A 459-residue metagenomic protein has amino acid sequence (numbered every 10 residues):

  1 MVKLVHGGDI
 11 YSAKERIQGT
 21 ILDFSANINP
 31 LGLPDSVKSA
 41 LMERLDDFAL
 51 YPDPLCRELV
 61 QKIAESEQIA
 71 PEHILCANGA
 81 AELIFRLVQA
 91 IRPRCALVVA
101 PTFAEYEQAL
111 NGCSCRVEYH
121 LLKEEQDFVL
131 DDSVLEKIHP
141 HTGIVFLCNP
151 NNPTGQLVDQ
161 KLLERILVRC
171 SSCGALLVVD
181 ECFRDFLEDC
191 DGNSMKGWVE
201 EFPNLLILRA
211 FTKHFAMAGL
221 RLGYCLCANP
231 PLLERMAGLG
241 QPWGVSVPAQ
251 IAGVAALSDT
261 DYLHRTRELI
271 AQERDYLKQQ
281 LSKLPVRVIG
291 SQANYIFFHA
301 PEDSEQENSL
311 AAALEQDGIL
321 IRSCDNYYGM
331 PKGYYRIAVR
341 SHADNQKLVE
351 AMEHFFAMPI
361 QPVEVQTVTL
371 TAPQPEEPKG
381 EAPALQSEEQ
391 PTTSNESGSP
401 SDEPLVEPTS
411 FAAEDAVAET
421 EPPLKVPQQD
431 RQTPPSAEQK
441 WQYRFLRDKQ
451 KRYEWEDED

Functional and structural regions predicted by a protein language model:
M1-L50: N-terminal "arm"/small-domain region of PLP-dependent enzymes with the aminotransferase-like
L33-P34, N204-S282, V286-I289: PLP-dependent aminotransferase class I/II
P52, A64-R86: Short loop-beta-helix segment that forms the pyridoxal 5′-phosphate
A90-L147: PLP-dependent aminotransferase-like
E125-L187: Active-site phosphate-binding strand-loop segment of PLP-dependent enzymes
A271, L284-D317: Conserved PLP-binding catalytic core of the aspartate aminotransferase-like
Q316-D317, N326-R431, P435-D459: PLP-dependent enzyme catalytic core of the Aspartate aminotransferase-like
